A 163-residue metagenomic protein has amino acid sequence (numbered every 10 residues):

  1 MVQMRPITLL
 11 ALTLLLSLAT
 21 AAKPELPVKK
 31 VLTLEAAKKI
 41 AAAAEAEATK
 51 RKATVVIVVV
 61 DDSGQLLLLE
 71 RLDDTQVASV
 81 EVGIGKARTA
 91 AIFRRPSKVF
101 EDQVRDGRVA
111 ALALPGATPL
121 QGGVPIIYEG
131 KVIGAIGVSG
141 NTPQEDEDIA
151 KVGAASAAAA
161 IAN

Functional and structural regions predicted by a protein language model:
M1-M4: N-terminal secretory signal peptides that target proteins for export/translocation
P6-A19: Bacterial N-terminal signal peptides
A22-N163: Flexible, solvent-exposed loop/hinge segments and secondary-structure transition points
